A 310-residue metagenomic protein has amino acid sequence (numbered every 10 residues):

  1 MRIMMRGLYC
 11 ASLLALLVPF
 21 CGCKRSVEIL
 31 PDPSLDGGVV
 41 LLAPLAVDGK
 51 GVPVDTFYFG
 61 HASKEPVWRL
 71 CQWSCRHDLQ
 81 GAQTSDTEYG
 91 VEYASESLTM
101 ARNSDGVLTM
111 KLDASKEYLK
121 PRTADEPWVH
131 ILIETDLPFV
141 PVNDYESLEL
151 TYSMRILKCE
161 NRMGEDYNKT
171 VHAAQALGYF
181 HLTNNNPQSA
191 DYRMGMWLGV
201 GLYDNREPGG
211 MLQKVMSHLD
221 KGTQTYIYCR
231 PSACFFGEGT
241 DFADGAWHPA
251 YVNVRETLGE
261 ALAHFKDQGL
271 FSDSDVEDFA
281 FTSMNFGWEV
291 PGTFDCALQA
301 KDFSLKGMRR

Functional and structural regions predicted by a protein language model:
M1-A11: Bacterial N-terminal signal peptides that target proteins for export
P19-G22: C-terminal motif of bacterial Sec signal peptides marking the signal peptidase cleavage site
R25-S97: Extracellular carbohydrate-recognition regions
G90-M163: Short N-terminal edge-element motif at the start of the domain
G106, P127-V129, D144-M154, H172-A176 (+3 more regions): Residues at beta-strand starts and edge strands
A114-K116, M154-K158, N184, S283-V290 (+1 more regions): Short, flexible loop/turn elements at secondary-structure junctions
S147-E149, I156-E256: Short helix-loop boundary/capping segments
S232-R310: Long, compositionally biased interface segments
